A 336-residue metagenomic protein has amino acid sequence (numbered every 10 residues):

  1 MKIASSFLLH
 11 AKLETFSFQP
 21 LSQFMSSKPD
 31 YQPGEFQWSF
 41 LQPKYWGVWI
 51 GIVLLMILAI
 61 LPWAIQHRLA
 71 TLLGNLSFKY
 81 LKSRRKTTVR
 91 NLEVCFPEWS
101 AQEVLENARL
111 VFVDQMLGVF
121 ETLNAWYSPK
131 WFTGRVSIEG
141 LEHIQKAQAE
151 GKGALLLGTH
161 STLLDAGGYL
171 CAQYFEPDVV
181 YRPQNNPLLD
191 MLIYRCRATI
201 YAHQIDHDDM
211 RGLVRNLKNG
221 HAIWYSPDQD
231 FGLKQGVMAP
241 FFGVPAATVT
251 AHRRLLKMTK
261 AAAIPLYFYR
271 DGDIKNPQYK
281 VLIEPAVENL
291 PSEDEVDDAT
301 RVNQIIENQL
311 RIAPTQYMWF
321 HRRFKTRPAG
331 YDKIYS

Functional and structural regions predicted by a protein language model:
M1-I3: Short hydrophobic transmembrane-like helices used for membrane targeting/insertion
F7, F16-F18, F24: Aromatic (phenylalanine/tyrosine) cluster motif
P20-L155, M191-L192, C196, Y201: Membrane-anchoring hydrophobic helices of lipid-metabolizing enzymes
S26-E35, E106-R109, K146-A149, Q173-Y174 (+1 more regions): Non-catalytic C-terminal accessory region of glycerolipid acyltransferases and related lyso-lipid remodeling enzymes
V53, T87, E142, A166 (+4 more regions): Short Gly/charged-rich anion-binding patches and loops
K86, P183-P187, P245-V249: Active-site metal-coordination segments of metallo-dependent hydrolases
Q148-D208, L233-G236: Catalytic core of membrane glycerolipid acyltransferases/transacylases, capturing the structured, soluble-facing
